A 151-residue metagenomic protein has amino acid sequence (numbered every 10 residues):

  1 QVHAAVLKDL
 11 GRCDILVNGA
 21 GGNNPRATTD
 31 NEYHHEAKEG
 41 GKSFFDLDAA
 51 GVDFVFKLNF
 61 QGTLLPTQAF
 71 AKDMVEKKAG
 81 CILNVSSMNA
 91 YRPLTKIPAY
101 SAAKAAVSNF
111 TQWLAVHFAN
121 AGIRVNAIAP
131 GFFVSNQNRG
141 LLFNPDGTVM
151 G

Functional and structural regions predicted by a protein language model:
Q1-G11: Conserved amphipathic alpha-helix within the SDR
D14, H35-L64, A79, L83 (+1 more regions): Catalytic Tyr-X3-Lys loop
N23-D53, E76, K96-A99, R139: Conserved mid-core segment of classical short-chain dehydrogenase/reductases
T29-H35, G40-G41, N120, F132-G151: A glycine/serine/threonine-rich, flexible loop-to-helix segment that serves as the NAD(P) cofactor-binding "lid"
T67, A103: Active-site helix of classical SDR
K72, V116-H117: Alpha-helical segment proximal to the catalytic Tyr-Lys
S87: Residue(s) in the substrate-gating loop at a strand-loop-helix junction that position the organic substrate next
P93-S101, W113, L141: Active-site loop-to-helix junction immediately N-terminal to the catalytic Tyr of the SDR YXXXK motif in Rossmann-fold
